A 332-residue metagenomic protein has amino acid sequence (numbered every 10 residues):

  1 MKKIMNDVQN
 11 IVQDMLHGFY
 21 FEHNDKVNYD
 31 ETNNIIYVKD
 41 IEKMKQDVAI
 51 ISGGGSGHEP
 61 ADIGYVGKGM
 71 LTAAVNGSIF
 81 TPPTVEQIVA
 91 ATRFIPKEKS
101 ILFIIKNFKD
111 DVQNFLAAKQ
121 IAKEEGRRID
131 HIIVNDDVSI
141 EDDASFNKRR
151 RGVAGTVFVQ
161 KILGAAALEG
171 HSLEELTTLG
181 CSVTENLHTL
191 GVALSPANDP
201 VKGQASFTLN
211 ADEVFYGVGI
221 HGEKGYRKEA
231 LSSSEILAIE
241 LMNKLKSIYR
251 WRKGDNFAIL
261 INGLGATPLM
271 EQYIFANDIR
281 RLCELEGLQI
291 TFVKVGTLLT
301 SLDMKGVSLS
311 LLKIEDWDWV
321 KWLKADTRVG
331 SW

Functional and structural regions predicted by a protein language model:
M1-I50, D316-D318, W322-W332: N-terminal amphipathic/basic leader segments beginning at the initiator methionine
V48-G55, L71-A74, S100-K109, L116-K119 (+3 more regions): Short glycine-rich or small-residue beta-strand-to-loop segments that form or flank ligand, phosphate, metal/Fe-S
H58, D62, G67, L71-K97: Glycine-rich oxoanion-binding loops at beta->alpha junctions
A74-I79, K123-G152, E286-Q289: Short, acidic/small-residue loops that bind anionic groups at enzyme active sites
V112-G126, E271-N277: Short Gly/Thr/Asp-enriched flexible loops that form oxyanion-binding sites at enzyme active sites
V134-E175, L179-N186: Short alpha-helices
E169-I274: Mixed-charge interfacial surface used for oligomerization/domain docking and macromolecular partner engagement
K244, I248-W332: C-terminal non-catalytic interaction/assembly regions of soluble proteins
